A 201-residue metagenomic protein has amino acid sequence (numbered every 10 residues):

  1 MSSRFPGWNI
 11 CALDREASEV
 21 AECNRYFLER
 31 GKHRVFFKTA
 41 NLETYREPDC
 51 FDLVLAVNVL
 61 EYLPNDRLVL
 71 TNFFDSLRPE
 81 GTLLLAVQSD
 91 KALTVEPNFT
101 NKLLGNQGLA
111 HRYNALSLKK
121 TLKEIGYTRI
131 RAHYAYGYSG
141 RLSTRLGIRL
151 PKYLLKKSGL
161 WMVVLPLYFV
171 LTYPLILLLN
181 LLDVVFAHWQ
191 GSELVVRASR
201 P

Functional and structural regions predicted by a protein language model:
M1-T44: Class I SAM-dependent methyltransferase SAM/SAH-binding core
R15-N24, E47, L63-L68, V95: Short N-terminal helix/helix-N-cap motif within the alpha/beta-hydrolase-1
E47, N98, Y134-P201: A C-terminal cap/extension of S-adenosyl-L-methionine-dependent methyltransferases that defines the acceptor-substrate
F51-D52: Local beta-strand N-terminus motif with an aromatic residue
L55: A conserved beta-strand element that flanks and buttresses the S-adenosyl-L-methionine
V59: Hydrophobic adenine-recognition pocket in adenosine-nucleotide-binding enzymes
R67-T82: A short glycine-rich, Lys/Arg-flanked "PGG" loop and its adjoining helix->strand segment in the class I
L85-H111, K120: Short, glycine-/aromatic-enriched active-site segment of Class I SAM-dependent methyltransferases
